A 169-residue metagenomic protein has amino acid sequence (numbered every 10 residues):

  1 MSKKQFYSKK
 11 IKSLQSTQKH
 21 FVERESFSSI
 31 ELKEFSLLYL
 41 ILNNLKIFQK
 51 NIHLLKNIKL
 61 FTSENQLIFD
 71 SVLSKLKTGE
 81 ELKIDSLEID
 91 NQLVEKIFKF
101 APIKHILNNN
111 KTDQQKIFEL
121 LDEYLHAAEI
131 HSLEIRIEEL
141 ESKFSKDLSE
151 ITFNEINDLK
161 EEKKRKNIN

Functional and structural regions predicted by a protein language model:
M1-K4: Long hydrophobic segments that form regular secondary structure
Y7-E80, E134: Non-catalytic protein-protein interaction segments used by genome-maintenance enzymes to assemble and couple activities
K77-N169: Bacterial replisome coupling helices
